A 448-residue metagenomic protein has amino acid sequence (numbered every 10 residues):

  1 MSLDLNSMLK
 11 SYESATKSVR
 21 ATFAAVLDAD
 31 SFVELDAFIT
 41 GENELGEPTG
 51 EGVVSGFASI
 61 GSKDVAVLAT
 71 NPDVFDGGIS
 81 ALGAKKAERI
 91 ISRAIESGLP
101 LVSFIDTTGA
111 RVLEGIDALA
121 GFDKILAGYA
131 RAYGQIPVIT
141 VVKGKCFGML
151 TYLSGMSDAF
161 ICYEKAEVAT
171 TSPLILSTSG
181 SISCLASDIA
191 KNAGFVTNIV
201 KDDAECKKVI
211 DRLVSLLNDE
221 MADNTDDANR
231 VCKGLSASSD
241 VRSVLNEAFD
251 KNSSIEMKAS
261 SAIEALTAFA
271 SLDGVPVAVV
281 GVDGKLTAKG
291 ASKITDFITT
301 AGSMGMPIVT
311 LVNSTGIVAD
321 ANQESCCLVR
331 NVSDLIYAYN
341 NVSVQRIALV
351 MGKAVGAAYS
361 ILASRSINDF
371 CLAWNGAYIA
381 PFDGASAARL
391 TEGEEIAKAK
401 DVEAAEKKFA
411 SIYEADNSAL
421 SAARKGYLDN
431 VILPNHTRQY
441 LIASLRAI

Functional and structural regions predicted by a protein language model:
M1-I448: Ligand-binding clefts of soluble mixed alpha/beta catalytic domains
